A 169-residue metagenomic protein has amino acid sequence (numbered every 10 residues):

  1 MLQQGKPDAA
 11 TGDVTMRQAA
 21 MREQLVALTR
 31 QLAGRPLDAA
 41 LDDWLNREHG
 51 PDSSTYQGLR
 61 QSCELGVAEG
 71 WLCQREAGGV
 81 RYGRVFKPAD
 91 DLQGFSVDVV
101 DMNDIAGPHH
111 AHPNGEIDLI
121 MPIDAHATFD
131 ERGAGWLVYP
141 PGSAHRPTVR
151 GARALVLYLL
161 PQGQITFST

Functional and structural regions predicted by a protein language model:
L2-Q93: A short, N-terminal "cap"/entry segment at the start of jelly-roll beta-barrel domains of the cupin/DSBH fold
E69-C73, R81, F129, G133 (+1 more regions): Membrane-topology and secretion signals of cell-surface/extracellular proteins
L92-H110: Conserved short histidine dyad/triad with adjacent acidic residue
H110-A127: Short, conserved beta-strand element in jelly-roll/cupin
I117-M121, W136-V138, L157: Active-site scaffold segments
D130-A152: Conserved metal-binding segment of the jelly-roll/cupin
A152-T169: A short hydrophobic beta-strand segment most commonly corresponding to one strand of the jelly-roll/cupin
